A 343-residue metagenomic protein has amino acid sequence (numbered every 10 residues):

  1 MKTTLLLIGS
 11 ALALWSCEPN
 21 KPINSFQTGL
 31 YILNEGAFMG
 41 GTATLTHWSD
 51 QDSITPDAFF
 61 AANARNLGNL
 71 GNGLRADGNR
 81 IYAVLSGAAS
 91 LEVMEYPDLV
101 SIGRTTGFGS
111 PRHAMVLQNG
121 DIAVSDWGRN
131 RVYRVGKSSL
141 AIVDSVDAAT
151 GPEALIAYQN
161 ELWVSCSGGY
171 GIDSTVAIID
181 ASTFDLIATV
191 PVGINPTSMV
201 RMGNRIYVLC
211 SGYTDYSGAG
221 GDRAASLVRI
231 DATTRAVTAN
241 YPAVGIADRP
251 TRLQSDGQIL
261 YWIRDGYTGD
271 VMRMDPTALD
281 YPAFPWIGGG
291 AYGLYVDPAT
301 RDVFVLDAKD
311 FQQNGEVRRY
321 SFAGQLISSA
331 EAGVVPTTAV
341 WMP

Functional and structural regions predicted by a protein language model:
M1-K2, E18: N-terminal hydrophobic targeting signals that begin at the initiator methionine
T4-L12: Sec-dependent N-terminal signal peptides
L14-S16: C-terminal motif of bacterial Sec signal peptides marking the signal peptidase cleavage site
E18-P343: Predominantly soluble domains enriched in secretory-pathway, periplasmic, or organellar proteins
